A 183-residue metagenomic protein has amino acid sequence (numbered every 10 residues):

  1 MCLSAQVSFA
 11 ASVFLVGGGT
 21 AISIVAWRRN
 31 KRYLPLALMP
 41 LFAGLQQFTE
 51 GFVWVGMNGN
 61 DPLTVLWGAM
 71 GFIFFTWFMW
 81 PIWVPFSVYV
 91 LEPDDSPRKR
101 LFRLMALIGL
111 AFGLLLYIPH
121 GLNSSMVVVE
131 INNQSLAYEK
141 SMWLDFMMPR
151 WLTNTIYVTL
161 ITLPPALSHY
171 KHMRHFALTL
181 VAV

Functional and structural regions predicted by a protein language model:
M1, V55-W67, V128-L136: Membrane-interface interhelical loops and short amphipathic "cap" helices that link adjacent transmembrane segments
M1-G18: Hydrophobic transmembrane alpha-helical segments in integral membrane proteins
A11, L36-A43, F72, F102-F112 (+1 more regions): Hydrophobic alpha-helical transmembrane segments of polytopic
G19-A26, G51-L107: Internal transmembrane alpha-helix with an interfacial aromatic "cap," most often the third helix
V25-A37, Y89-F102, A166-H175: Membrane-interface helix-boundary motifs at transmembrane edges
M39-G56, T179-V183: Hydrophobic alpha-helical transmembrane segments of multi-pass membrane proteins
V88-T159: Membrane-proximal helix-loop-helix units in multi-pass membrane proteins
N154-V183: Hydrophobic alpha-helical membrane segments
